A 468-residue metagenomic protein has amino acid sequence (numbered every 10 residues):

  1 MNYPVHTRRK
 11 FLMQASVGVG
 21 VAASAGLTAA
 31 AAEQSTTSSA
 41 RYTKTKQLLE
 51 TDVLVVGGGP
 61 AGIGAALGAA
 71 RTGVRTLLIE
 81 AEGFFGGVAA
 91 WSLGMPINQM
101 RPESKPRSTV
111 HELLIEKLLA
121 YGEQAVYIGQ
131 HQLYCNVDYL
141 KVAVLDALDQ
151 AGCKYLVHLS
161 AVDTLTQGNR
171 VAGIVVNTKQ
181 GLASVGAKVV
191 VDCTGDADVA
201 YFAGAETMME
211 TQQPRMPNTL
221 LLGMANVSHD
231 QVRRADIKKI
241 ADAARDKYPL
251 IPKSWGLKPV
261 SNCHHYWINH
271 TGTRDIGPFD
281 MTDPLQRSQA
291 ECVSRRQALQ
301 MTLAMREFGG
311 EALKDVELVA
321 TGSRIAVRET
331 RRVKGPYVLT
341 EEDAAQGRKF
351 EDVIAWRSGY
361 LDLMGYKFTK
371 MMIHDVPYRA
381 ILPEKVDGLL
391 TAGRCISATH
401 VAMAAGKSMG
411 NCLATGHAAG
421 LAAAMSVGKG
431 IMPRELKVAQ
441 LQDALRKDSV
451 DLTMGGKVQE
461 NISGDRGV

Functional and structural regions predicted by a protein language model:
N2-V19: N-terminal secretory signal peptides and thylakoid transit peptides that target proteins across membranes
S16, G68, V74-R75, E80-D163 (+1 more regions): Conserved N-terminal/central alpha/beta ligand/cofactor-binding core
A29-A32: Boundary at the C-terminal end of the N-terminal hydrophobic targeting segment
S35-E50: A short, basic/flexible loop-to-alpha-helix module at the beginning of a structural domain
Q47-G59: Beta1/beta-strand and adjacent pyrophosphate-binding region of the FAD-binding site in flavoprotein oxidoreductases
G62: N-terminal Rossmann-fold NAD(P) dinucleotide-binding loop
V88, V110, L114, V162 (+3 more regions): Flavin (FAD/FMN)-binding glycine-rich loop and adjacent Rossmann-like elements that form
